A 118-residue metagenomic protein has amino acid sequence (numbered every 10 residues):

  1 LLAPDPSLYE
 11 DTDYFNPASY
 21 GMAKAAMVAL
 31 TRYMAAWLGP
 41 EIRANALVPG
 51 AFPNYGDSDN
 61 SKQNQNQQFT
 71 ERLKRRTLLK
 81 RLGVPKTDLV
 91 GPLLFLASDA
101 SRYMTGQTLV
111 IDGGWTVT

Functional and structural regions predicted by a protein language model:
L1-A36, A51-P53: Catalytic loop of short-chain dehydrogenase/reductase
S7, D13, L94, T105-T118: Short C-terminal tail/terminal secondary-structure segment of NAD(P)H-dependent dehydrogenase/reductase domains
D13-P17, Q65-D88: Catalytic Tyr-x(3-8)-Lys segment
A23-A26, N45, R81, D88: Short alpha-helix in the Rossmann-fold core of NAD(P)-dependent oxidoreductases
G39-R43, M104-G106: Short, small/polar-rich loop/turn modules that mediate ligand/substrate recognition or access, typified
R43-P53, A97, V110-D112: Conserved SDR Rossmann-fold cofactor-binding beta-strand/turn motif
D88-V90, L96: Non-catalytic, hydrophobic alpha-helical segments
